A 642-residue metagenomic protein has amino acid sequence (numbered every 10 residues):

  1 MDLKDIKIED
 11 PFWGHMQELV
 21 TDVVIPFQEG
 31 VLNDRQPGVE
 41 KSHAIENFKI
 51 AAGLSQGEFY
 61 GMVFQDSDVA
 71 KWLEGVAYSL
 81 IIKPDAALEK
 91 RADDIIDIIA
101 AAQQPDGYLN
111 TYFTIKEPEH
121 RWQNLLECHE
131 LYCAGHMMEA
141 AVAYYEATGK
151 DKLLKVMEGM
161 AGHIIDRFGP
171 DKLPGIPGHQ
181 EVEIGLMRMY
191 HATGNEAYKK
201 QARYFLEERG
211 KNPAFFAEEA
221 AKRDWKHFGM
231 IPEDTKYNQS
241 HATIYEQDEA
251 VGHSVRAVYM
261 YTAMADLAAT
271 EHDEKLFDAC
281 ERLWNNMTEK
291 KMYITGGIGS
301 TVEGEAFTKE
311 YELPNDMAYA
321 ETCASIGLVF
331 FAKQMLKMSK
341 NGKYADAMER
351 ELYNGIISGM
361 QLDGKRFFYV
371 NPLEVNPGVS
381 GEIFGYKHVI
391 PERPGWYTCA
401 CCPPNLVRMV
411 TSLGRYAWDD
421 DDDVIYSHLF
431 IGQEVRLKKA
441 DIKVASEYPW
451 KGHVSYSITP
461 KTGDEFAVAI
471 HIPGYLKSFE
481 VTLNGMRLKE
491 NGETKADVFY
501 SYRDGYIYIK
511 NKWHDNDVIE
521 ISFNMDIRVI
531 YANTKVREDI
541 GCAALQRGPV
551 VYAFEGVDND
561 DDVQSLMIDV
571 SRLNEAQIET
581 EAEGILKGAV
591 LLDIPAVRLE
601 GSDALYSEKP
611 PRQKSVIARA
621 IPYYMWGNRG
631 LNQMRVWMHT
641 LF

Functional and structural regions predicted by a protein language model:
M1-D68, D93-F113: Low-complexity, Ser/Thr/Pro/Gly-enriched N-terminal "stalk/linker" regions
D5, P11, A202, C280 (+5 more regions): C-terminal beta-rich recognition modules with glycine/proline-rich loops and embedded aromatic residues
W13, L73-A86, G135-K150, E183-N195 (+6 more regions): Well-ordered alpha-helical scaffold segments within catalytic/enzyme domains
S42-G61, N110-H129, Q180-A192, E219-H253 (+2 more regions): Carbohydrate-binding/catalytic loop surfaces
I50-F64, A70, S79-P177, I184-S240: Extended ligand-binding groove/face enriched in aromatic
Q104, E139, A143, M157-I164 (+9 more regions): Catalytic cores of eukaryotic secretory-pathway lumenal/extracellular enzymes that build and remodel glycoconjugates
G463-M486: Beta-strand-rich binding/interaction modules
Y506-Y508: Short, surface-exposed beta-strand/beta-hairpin micro-motifs centered on an aromatic residue
